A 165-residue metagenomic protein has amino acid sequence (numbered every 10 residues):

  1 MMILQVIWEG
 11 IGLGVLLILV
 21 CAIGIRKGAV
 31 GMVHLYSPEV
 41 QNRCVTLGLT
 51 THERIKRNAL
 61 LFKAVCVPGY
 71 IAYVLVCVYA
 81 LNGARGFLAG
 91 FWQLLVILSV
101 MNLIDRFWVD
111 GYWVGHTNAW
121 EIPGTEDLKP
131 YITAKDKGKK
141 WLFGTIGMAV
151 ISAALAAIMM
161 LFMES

Functional and structural regions predicted by a protein language model:
I7-G31, I97-W113: Hydrophobic alpha-helical membrane-embedded segments
E9, G83-V100: Interfacial segments of alpha-helical transmembrane regions
A22-T46: Membrane-interface helix-loop junction between the first two transmembrane segments
Q41-I55, E121-K140: Short membrane-interface loop/juxtamembrane segments of multi-pass integral membrane proteins
A59-Y79, K140-A154: Core segments of transmembrane alpha-helices that mediate helix-helix packing or line hydrophobic substrate/ligand
L98-D110, I132-I151: C-terminal halves and exits of single transmembrane alpha-helices
R106-E126: Juxtamembrane non-transmembrane "cap" segments at the membrane-aqueous interface of multi-pass membrane proteins
L155-S165: Juxtamembrane boundary at the C-terminal end of a transmembrane helix
